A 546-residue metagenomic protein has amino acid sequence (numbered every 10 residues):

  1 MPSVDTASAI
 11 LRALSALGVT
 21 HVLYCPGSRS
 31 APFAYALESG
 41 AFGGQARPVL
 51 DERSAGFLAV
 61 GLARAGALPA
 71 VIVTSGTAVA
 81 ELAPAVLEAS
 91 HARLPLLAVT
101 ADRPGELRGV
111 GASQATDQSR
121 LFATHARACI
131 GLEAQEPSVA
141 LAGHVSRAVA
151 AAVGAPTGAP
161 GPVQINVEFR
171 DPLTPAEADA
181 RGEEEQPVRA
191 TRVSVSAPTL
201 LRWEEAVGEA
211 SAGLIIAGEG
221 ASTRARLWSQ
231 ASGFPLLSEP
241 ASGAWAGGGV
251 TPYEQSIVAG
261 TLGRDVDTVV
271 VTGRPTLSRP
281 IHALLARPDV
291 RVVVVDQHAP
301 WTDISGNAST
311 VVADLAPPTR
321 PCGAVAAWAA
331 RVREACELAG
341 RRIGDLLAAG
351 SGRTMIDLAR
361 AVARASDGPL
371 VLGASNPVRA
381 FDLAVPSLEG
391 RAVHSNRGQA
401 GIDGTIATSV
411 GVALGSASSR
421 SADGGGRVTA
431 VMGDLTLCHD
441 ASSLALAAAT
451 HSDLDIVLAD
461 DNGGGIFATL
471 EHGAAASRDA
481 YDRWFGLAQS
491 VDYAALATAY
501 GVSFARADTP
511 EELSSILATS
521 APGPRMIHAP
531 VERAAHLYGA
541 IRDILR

Functional and structural regions predicted by a protein language model:
M1, H282-N376, G501, A507-S515 (+1 more regions): Phosphate/pyrophosphate-binding active-site segments
P2-L87: N-terminal cofactor/phosphate-binding cores enriched in small/glycine residues, especially glycine-rich loops such as
A7-L11, S15, S28-L37, V332-G425: Active-site diphosphate/adenylate-binding microenvironment
A9-V19, G61-A67, V149-A159, R202-A212 (+2 more regions): Glycine-rich phosphate/diphosphate-binding loops that line cofactor/substrate pockets in enzymes
A46, E88-A89, P95-V99, E106-S119 (+1 more regions): Thiamine diphosphate
R64, I72-S75, A80-E81, L201-W203 (+6 more regions): Glycine-rich, anion-gripping cofactor-binding loops and their flanking helix/strand elements in enzyme active sites
T100-A148, S238-A339, A447: Glycine-rich, acidic loop regions that bind phosphate or pyrophosphate groups
R120, T157-P198, I516-R546: Glycine/aspartate-rich loop-and-adjacent alpha/beta segment that forms the canonical ThDP
